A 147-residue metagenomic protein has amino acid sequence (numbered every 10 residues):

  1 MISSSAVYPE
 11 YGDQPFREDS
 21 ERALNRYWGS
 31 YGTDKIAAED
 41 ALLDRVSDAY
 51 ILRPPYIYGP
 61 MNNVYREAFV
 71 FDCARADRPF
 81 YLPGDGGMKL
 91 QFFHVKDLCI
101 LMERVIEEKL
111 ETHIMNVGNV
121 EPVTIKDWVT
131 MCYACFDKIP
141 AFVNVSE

Functional and structural regions predicted by a protein language model:
I2-S5, L52-P54: SDR active-site strand-loop-helix element
S5-G29: Active-site "gating" loop of Rossmann-like NAD(P)-dependent oxidoreductase/epimerase domains
V7, I57, L98: Conserved sequence/active-site signature of Rossmann-fold short-chain dehydrogenase/reductase
E21, F71-P83, K138-V143: A short C-terminal helix-loop "cap" of Rossmann-like NAD(P)-dependent dehydrogenase/epimerase domains
N25-I51, R66: Active-site Tyr-X1-5-Lys
L52-F69: Flexible, glycine-rich beta-alpha linker
V64-V70, P83-I106, H113: Substrate-positioning beta->alpha
R104-E147: Mid/C-terminal beta-alpha module of Rossmann-like enzyme folds, strongest in SDR-family dehydrogenases/epimerases
